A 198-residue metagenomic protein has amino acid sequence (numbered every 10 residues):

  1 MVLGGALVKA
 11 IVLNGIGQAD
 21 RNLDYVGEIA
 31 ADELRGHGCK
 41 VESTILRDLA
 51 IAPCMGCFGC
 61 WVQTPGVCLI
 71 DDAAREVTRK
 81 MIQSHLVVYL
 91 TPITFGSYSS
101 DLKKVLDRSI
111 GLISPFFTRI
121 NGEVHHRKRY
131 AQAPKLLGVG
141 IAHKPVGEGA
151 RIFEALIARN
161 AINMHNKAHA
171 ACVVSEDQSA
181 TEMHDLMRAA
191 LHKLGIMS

Functional and structural regions predicted by a protein language model:
M1-L3, E123-V124: A short, compositionally biased domain-edge/stem linker segment
V2-Y89, F95-K104, I110-S114, T181-S198: N-terminal beta1-alpha1-beta2 submodule of the flavodoxin-like/Rossmannoid cofactor-binding fold
V8-I11, Y130-V139, A168-A171: Hydrophobic beta-strand segments of well-ordered beta-sheets in folded domains
E28-I29, V105, E154-R159: Short, solvent-exposed amphipathic alpha-helical segments in soluble enzyme and RNA/protein-processing domains
L46-I51, V77-I82, L106, N121-Y130 (+2 more regions): Low-complexity, flexible helical/coil segments
P92-I93, I141: Short, well-ordered beta-to-alpha junction loops that form the rim of enzyme active sites and present histidine/acidic
G111-N163: Short, glycine-/small-residue-rich phosphate/pyrophosphate-handling segment
P145-S198: Glycine-rich phosphate/pyrophosphate-binding loop and the adjoining helix
